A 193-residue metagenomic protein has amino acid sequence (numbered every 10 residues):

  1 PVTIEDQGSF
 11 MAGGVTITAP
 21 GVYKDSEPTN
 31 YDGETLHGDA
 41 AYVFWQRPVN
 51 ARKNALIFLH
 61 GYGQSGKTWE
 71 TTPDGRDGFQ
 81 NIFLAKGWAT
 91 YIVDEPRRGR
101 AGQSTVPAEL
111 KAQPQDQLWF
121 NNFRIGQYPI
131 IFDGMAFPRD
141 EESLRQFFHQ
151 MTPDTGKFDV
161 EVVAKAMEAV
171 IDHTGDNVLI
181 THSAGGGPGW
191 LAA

Functional and structural regions predicted by a protein language model:
P1-A51: N-terminal cap/lid segment of alpha/beta-hydrolase-fold proteins
K53-G61: Short beta-strand element of the alpha/beta-hydrolase
H60-T72: Active-site glycine-rich loops that stabilize anionic/oxyanionic intermediates across multiple enzyme folds
R76-G102: Conserved alpha/beta-hydrolase
A101-K157: Acidic/polar short surface loop at catalytic or gating sites that assists cofactor/ion binding and chemistry
K157-N177: Conserved acidic catalytic loop of the alpha/beta-hydrolase fold
I180-G189: Gly/Ala-rich beta-loop-alpha elbow adjacent to hydrolase catalytic centers
